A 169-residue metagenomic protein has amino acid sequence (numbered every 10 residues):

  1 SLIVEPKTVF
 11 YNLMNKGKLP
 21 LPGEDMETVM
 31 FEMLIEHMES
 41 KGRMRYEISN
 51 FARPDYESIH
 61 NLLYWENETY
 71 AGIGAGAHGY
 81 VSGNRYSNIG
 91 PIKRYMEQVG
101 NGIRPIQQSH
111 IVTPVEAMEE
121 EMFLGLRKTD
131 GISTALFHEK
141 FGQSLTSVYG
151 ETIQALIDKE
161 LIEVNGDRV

Functional and structural regions predicted by a protein language model:
S1-Q143: C-terminal scaffold of the Radical SAM
F51, G166-V169: Short, Lys/Arg-rich nucleic-acid/phosphate-binding segment
T134-A135, S147, V164: Extended hydrophobic-aromatic, low-complexity segments
G142-D158: Short amphipathic alpha-helical interaction segments
I157-D167: A short, conserved structural fragment
